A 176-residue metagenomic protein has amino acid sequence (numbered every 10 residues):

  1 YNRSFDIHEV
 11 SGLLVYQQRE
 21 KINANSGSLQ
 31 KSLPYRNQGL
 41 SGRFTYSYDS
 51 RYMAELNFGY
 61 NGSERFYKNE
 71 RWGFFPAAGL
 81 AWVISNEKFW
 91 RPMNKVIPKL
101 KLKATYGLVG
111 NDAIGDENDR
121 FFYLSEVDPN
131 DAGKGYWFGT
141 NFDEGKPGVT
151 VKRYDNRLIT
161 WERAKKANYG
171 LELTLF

Functional and structural regions predicted by a protein language model:
Y1-F176: Extracellular/periplasmic, surface-exposed regions of secreted and cell-surface proteins
